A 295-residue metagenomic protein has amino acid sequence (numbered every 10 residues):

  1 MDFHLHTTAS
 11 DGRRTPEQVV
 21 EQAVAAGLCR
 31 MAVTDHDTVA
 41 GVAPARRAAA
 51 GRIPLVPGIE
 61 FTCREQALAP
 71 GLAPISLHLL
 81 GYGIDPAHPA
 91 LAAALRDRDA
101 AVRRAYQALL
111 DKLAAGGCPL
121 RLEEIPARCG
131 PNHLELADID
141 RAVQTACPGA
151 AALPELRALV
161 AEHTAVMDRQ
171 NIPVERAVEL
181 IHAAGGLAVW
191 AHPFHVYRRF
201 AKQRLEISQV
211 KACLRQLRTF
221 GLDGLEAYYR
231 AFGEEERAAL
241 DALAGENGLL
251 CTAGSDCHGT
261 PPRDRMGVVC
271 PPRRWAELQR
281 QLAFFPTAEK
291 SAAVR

Functional and structural regions predicted by a protein language model:
M1-S76, A158-A161, I172-P173, V178-E179 (+2 more regions): An N-terminally biased module of ancient metal coordination in phosphate/nucleic-acid-related enzymes
Q18, Q22, C29-M31, H36-R104 (+4 more regions): Mid-domain alpha/beta scaffold segments of enzyme catalytic cores
E65-R103, L122, R141-H163, G267-E289: Active-site gating loops and adjacent loop-to-helix segments of metal-dependent hydrolytic enzymes
A101, A105, R169-P173, Q209: Soluble or luminal CAZymes and related metallo-dependent hydrolases
G116-V178: Hydrophobic, aromatic-enriched interface-forming segments
K290-R295: Asp-based, Mg2+/Mn2+-dependent phosphohydrolase catalytic module
